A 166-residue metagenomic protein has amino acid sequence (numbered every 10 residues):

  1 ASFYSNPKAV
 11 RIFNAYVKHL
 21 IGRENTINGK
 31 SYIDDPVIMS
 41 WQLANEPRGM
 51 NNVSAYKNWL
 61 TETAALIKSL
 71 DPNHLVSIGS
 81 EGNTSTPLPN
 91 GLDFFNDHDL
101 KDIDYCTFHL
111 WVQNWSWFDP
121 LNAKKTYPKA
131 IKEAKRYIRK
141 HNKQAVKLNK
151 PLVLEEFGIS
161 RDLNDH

Functional and structural regions predicted by a protein language model:
A1-S116, Y127-K143, K147-K150, R161-H166: Active-site mouth of glycoside hydrolases
L121-N122, L154, G158-D165: Aromatic/acidic polysaccharide-binding cleft in carbohydrate-active enzymes
